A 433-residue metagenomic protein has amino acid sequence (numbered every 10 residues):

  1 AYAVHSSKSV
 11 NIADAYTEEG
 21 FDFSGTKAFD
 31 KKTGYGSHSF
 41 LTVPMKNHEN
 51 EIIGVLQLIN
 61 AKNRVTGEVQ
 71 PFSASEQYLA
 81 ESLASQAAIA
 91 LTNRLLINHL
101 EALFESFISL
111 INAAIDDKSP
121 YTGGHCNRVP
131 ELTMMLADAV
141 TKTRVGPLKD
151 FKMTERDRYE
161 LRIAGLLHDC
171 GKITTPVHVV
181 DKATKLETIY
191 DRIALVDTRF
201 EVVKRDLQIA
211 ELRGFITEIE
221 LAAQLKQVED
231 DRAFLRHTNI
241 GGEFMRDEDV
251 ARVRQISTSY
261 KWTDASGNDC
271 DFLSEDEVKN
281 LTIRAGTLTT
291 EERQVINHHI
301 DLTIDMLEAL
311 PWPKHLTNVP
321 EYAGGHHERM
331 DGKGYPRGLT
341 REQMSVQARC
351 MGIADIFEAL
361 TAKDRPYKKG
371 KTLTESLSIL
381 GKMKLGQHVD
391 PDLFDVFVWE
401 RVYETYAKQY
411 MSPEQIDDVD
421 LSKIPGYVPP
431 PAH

Functional and structural regions predicted by a protein language model:
A1-G36, D264, T282-I283, T289-T290 (+2 more regions): Regulatory sensory and allosteric helical modules in signal-transduction proteins and certain transcription factors
A13-S39, A61-P71, R329-T340: Signal-transducing coupling segments at domain and membrane junctions
F23, G36, E51-I53, I59-S82 (+3 more regions): Regulatory loop-to-helix N-cap segments in sensory/regulatory domains that couple ligand/signal detection
H38-N47, G54: A short, aliphatic-rich beta-strand micro-motif
V43, H48, I59-A61, E342: Output-coupling edge of small sensory domains
E51, G67-T92, Y159, V346 (+1 more regions): Amphipathic alpha-helical "output/dimerization" segments
I89-I108: Short alpha-helical interdomain "coupling" segment at the junction between an upstream regulatory sensor module
S106-H433: Histidine- and acidic-residue-rich, metal-dependent catalytic cores
